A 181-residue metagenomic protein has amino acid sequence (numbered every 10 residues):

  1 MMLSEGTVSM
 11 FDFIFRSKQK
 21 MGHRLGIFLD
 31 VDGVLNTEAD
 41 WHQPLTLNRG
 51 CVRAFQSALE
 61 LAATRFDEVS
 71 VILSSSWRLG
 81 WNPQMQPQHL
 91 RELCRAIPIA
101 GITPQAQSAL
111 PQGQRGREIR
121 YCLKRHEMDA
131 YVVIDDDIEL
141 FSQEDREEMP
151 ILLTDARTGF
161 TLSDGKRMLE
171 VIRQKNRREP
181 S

Functional and structural regions predicted by a protein language model:
M1, L47-R53, P150-F160: A signal for specific C-terminal beta-sheet/loop modules enriched in small/flexible residues with GP/PG/PP motifs
M1-L29: Non-catalytic pre-domain segments flanking phosphatase-related domains
S9-D12, R53, T64, S163 (+1 more regions): Polar/charged alpha-helical tracts
F11-R16, V52-Q56, I119: A Trp-anchored, charged/polar loop motif used as the substrate-binding/catalytic surface of acyl/ester-handling
I14-K18, L61, Y121-C122, F141-S142: Short, flexible, glycine/charge-rich loop motifs used to bind or transfer phosphoryl groups or to couple energy/partner
K18-G22, T64-D67, K124-E127, R146: Flexible, charged surface loops at secondary-structure boundaries
M21-L110: Alpha-helical substrate-recognition element adjacent to the catalytic core
Q88, E92-S181: C-terminal cap/substrate-recognition subdomain and adjoining C-terminal extension of metal-dependent phosphatase-like
